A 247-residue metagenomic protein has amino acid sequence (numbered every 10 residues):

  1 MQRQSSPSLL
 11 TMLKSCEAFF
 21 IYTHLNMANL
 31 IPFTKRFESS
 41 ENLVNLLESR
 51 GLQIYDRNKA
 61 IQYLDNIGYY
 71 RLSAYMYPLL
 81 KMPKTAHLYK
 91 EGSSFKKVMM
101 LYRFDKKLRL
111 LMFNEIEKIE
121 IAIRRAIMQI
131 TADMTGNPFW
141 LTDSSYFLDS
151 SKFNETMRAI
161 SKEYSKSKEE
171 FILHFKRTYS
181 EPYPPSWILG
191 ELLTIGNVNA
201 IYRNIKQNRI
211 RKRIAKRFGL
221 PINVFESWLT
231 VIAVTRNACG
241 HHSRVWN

Functional and structural regions predicted by a protein language model:
Q2, S6-L9, C16-N247: Long, contiguous internal "core" modules enriched in hydrophobic/ aromatic residues
